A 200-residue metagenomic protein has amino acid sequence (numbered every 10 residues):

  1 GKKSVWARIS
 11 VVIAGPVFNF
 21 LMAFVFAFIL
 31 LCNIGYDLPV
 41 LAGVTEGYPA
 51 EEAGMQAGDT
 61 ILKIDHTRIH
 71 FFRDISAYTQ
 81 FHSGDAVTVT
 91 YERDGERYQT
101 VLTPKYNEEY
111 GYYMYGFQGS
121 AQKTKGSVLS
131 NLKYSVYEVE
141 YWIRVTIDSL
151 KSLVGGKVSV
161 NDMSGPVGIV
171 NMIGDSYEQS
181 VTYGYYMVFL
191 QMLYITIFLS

Functional and structural regions predicted by a protein language model:
K2-L21: Membrane-entry signal-anchor segments at the cytosolic-membrane interface, especially the N-terminal signal anchor
K2-W6, K105-L199: Functional transmembrane alpha-helices
V5, V25, P49, D74 (+2 more regions): Residue-level recognition of oxygen-bearing side chains
A14, E52, Q56, L62-K63 (+1 more regions): PDZ-domain C-terminal substructure recognizer with occasional recognition of PDZ-binding tails
N19-A27, V145, Y183: Hydrophobic alpha-helical transmembrane segments in multi-pass membrane proteins
M22-V25, I29, F189-Q191, I195: Bilayer-spanning, highly hydrophobic alpha-helical transmembrane segments
F24, F28, I75, Y137-E140 (+1 more regions): Cleft-lining beta-strand/loop regions that shape enzyme active-site pockets
F24, F28-K63, T67-H70, K125: PDZ/PDZ-like domain segments forming the peptide/carboxylate-binding groove, activating on the N-terminal beta-strands
